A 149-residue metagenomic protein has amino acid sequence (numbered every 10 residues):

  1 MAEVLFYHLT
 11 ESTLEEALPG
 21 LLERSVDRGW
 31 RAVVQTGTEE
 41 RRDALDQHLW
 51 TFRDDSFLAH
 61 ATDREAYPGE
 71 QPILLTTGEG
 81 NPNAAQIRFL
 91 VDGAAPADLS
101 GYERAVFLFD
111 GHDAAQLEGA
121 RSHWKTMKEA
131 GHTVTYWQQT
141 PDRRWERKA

Functional and structural regions predicted by a protein language model:
M1-D46: Long, hydrophobic N-terminal alpha-helical segment
A2-V4, S25-R31, A94-A97, G101 (+2 more regions): ASCE RecA-like P-loop NTPase motor cores that couple ATP hydrolysis to mechanical translocation on nucleic acids
T10, T36-E39, L90-G93, D110-G111: Structural motif
L21-R24, H48-F52, A105, S122-T126: Short, solvent-exposed amphipathic alpha-helical segments in soluble enzyme and RNA/protein-processing domains
V33-Q35, L74-L75, F89-L90, V106: Structural motif
Q47-Q86: Helix-adjacent hinge/juxtasegments
N81-G101: SF2 helicase motor core recognition
R104-A149: Glycine-rich, aromatic-bearing surface loops/beta-hairpins
